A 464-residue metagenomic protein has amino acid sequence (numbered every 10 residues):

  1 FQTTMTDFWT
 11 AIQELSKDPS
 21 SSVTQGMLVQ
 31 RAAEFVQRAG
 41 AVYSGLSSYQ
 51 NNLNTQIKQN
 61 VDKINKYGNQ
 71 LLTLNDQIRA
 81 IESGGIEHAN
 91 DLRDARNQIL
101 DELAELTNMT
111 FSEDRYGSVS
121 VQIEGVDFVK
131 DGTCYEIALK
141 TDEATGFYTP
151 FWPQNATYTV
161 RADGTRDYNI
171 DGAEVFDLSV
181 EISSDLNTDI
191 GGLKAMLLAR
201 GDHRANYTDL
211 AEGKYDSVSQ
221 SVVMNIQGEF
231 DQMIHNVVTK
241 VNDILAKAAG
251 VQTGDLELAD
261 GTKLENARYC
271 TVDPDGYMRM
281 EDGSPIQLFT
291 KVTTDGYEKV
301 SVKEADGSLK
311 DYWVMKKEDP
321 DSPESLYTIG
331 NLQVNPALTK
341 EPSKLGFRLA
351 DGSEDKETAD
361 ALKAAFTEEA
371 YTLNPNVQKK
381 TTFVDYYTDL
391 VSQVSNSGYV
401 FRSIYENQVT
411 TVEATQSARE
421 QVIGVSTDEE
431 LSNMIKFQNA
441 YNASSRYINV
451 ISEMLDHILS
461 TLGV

Functional and structural regions predicted by a protein language model:
F1-V464: Structural signature of extracellular appendage/secretion-system components
